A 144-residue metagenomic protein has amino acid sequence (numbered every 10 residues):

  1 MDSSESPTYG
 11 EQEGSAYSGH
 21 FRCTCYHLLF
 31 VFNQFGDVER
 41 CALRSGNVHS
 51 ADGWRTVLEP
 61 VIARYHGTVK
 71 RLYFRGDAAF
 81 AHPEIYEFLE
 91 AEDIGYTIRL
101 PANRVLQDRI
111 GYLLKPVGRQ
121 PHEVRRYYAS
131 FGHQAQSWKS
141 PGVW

Functional and structural regions predicted by a protein language model:
M1-E5, G36, Y73-A81, Y96: Short, conserved catalytic/metal-binding motifs centered on acidic residues
M1-L29: Active-site-proximal, Lys/Arg-enriched surface segment that forms a nucleic-acid-binding/basic interface patch
S3, N33, R40-S45, A78 (+1 more regions): Short, structured patches in soluble enzyme cores that scaffold and shape functional sites
T8-G14, E39-L43, P83-L89, D108-L113 (+1 more regions): Short acidic, glycine/serine/threonine-rich loops at helix termini
S18-G67: Electropositive, glycine- and tryptophan-enriched low-complexity nucleic-acid-binding patches
G19-C23, A91-L106: Acidic, His- and aromatic-enriched active-site or binding-groove loops in soluble protein domains that engage sugars
Y65-L72, A91-I94: Short, surface-exposed connector motifs at secondary-structure boundaries
T97-W144: An anionic, glycine-rich sequence signature occurring as long contiguous blocks
